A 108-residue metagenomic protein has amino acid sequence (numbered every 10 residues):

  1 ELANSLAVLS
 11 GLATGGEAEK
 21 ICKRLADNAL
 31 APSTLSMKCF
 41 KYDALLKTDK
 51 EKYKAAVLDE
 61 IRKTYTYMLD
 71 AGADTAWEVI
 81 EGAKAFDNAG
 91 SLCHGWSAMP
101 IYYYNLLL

Functional and structural regions predicted by a protein language model:
E1-L108: Active-site core of glycosidic bond-cleaving carbohydrate-active enzymes
